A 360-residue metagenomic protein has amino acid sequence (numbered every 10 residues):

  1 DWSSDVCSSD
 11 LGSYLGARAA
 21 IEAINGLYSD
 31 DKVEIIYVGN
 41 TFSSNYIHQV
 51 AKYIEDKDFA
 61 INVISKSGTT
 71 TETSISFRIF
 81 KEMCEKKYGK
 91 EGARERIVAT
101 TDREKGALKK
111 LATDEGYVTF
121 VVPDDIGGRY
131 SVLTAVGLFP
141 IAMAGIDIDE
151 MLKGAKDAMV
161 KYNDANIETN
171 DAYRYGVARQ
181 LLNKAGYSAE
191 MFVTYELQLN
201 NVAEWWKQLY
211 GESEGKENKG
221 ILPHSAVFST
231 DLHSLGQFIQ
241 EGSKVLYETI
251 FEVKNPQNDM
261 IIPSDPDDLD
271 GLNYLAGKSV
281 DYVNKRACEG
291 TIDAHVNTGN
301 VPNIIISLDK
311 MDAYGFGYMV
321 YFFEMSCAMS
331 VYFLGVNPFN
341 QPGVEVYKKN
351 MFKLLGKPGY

Functional and structural regions predicted by a protein language model:
D1-S8: Short, small-residue-biased leader/transition segments that mark boundaries at the very start of proteins
S8, L308-Y360: C-terminal helical/tail subdomains of lipid-metabolizing enzymes
G16-A20, I47-V50, E72-S76, A107-D114 (+4 more regions): Short acidic, glycine/serine/threonine-rich loops at helix termini
A20-I21, N25-A60, T69, I75-S76: Glycine-rich oxoanion-binding loops at beta->alpha junctions
E22-V33, M83, L209-G220, A294-T298: Short helix-loop-beta junction
Y37-I47, E104-K105, S229-D231, M311: Short acidic loop-to-helix transition motifs that present clustered carboxylates
K86-E248, K254-Q257, N340-Y360: Active-site phosphate/pyrophosphate-binding segments
H224-M311: Helicase-primase coupling helices
